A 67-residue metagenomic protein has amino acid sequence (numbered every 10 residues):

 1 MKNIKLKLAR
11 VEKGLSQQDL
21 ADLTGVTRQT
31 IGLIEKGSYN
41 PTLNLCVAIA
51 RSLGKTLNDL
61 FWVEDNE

Functional and structural regions predicted by a protein language model:
I4-L23: Short basic helix-loop element that most often maps to the first helix and adjoining turn of HTH DNA-binding modules
L8, L43-N44: Short, Lys/Arg-enriched C-terminal cap helix and immediately downstream tail that follows
V11, Y39-N40: Short amphipathic helical patch at the helix-1/turn junction of helix-turn-helix
Q18, Q29, N58: Key DNA-contact positions within bacterial/archaeal DNA-binding proteins
V26-Y39: Recognition helix of helix-turn-helix/homeodomain-like DNA-binding domains that insert into the DNA major groove
N44-D59: DNA major-groove recognition helix of helix-turn-helix/homeodomain DNA-binding modules
W62: Phosphate-coordinating loops and pocket residues in cytosolic domains that bind phosphorylated ligands
